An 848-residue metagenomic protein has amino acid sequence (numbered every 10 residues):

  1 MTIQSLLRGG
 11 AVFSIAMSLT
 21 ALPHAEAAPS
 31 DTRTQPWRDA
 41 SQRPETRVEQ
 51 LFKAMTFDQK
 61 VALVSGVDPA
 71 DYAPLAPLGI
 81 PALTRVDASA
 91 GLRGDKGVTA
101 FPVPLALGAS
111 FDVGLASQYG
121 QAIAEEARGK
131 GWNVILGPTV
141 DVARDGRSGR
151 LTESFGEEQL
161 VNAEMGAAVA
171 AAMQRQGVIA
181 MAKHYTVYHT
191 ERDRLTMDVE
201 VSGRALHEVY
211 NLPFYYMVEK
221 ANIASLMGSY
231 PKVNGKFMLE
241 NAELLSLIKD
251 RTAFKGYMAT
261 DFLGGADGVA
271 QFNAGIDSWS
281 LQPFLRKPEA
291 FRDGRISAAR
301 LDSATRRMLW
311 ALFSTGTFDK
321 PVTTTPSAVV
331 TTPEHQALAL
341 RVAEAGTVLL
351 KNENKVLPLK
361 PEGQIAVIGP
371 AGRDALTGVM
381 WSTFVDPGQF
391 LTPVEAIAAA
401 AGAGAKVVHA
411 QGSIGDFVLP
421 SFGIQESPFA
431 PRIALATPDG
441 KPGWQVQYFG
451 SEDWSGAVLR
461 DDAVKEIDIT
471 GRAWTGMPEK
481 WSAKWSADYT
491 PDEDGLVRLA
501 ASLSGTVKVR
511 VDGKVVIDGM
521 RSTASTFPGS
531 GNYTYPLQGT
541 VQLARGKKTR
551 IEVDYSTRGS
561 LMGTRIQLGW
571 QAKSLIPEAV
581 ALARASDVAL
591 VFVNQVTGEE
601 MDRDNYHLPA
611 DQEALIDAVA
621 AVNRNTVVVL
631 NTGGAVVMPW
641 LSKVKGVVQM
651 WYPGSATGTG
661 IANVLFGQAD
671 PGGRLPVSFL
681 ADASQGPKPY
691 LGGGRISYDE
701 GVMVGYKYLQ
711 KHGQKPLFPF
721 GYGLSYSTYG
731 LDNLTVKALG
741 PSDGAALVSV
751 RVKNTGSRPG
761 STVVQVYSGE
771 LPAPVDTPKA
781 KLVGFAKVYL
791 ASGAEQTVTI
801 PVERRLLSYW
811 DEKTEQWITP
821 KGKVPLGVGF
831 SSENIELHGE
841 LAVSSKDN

Functional and structural regions predicted by a protein language model:
M1-E26: Gram-negative bacterial Sec-dependent N-terminal signal peptides
E26-R498, S502-W810, Q816-E833, D847: Glycoside hydrolase catalytic-domain context in secreted enzymes
N834-N848: Short beta-strand elements
